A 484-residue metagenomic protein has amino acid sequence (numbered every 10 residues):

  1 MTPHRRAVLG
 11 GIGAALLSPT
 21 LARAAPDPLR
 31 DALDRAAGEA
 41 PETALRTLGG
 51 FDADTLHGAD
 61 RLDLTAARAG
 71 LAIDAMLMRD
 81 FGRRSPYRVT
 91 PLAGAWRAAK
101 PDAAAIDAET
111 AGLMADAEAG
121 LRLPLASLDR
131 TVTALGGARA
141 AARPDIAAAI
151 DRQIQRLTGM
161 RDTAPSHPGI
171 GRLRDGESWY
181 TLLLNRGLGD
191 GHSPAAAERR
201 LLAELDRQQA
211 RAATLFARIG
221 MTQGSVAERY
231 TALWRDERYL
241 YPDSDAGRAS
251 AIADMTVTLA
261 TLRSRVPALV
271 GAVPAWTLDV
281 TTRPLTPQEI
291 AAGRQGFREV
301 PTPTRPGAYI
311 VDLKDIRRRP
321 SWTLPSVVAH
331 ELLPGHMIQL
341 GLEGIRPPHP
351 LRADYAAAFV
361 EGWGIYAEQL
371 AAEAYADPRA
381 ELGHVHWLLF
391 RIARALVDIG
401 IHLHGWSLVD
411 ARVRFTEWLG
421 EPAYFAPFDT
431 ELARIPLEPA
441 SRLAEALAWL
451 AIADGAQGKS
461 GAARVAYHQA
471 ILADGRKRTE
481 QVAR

Functional and structural regions predicted by a protein language model:
M1-P3, A15: Secretory targeting signals
L9-I12, L17, L21-R484: N-terminal maturation segment of proteins
